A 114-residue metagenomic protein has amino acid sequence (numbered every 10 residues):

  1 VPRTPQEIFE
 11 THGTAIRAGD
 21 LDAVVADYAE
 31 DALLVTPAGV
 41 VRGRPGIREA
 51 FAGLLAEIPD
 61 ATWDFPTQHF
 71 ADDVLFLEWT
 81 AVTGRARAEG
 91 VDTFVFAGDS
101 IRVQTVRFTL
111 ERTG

Functional and structural regions predicted by a protein language model:
V1-E30: Short, low-complexity N-terminal intrinsically disordered segments enriched in polar/charged residues
R3-T4, V35, R48-G114: A beta-strand edge to alpha-helix "cap/lid" segment located at domain peripheries
G13, G39, T67-H69: Structured beta->alpha junctions
D31-R42, E57: A short gly/proline-enriched turn/hairpin at secondary-structure junctions
V41-E49: Short beta-edge strand/loop motif at the mouth of beta-sheet-based domains
